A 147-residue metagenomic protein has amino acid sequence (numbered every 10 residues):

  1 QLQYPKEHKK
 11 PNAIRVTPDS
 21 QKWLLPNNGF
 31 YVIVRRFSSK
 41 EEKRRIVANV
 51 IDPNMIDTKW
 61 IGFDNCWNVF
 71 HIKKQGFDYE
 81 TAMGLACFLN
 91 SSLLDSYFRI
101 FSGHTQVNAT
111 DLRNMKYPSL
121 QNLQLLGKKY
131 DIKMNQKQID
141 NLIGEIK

Functional and structural regions predicted by a protein language model:
Q1-K128, I132, L142: Polybasic, glycine- and aromatic-enriched phosphate-binding surface used to engage nucleic acids
N135-I139: Short amphipathic alpha-helical segments that mediate assembly, nucleic-acid/protein binding, or membrane association
N141-K147: Short amphipathic coiled-coil heptad-repeat segments
